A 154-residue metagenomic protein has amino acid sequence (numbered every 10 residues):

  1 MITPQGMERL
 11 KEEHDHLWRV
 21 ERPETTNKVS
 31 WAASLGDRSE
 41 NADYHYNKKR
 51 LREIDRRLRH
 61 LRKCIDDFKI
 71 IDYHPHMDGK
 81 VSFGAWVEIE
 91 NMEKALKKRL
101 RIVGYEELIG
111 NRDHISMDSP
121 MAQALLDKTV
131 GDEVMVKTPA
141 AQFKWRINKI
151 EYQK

Functional and structural regions predicted by a protein language model:
M1-R56: N-terminal cationic and glycine-rich segments that engage phosphates or anionic surfaces
I2-M7, L61-K63, E107: Short amphipathic alpha-helical segments, especially helix-boundary/capping motifs
R9-K11, L17, R50-R56, I65-D67 (+3 more regions): Generic detector of short, locally flexible boundary/turn motifs and exposed helical patches
L17-V20, A32, L61-I71, A124 (+1 more regions): Conserved, well-folded catalytic cores of nucleic-acid-processing and energy-transducing macromolecular machines
A42-P75, G79: Internal alpha/beta loop-helix hairpins
I71-E151: Non-DNA-binding regulatory cores of transcription-related proteins, predominantly C-terminal effector-binding
